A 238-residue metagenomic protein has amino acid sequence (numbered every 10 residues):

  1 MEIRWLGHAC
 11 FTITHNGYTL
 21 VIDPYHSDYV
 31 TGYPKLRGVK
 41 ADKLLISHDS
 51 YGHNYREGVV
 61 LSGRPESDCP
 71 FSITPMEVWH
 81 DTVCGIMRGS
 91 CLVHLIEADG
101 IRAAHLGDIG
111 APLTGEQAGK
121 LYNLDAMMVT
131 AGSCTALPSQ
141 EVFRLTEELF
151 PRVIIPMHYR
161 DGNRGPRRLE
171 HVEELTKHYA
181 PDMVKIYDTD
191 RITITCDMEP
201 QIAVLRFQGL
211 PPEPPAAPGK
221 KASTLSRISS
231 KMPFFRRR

Functional and structural regions predicted by a protein language model:
E2-W5, T19-D23, S72-V78, V93-L95 (+2 more regions): Active-site-proximal beta-strand elements of phosphoester/diester hydrolases
R4-L6, M87-R88, V153-R238: Binuclear metal-ion centers of metallo-dependent hydrolases, dominated by the metallo-beta-lactamase
C10-I46, S50-R64, T74-G89, I109-K120: Pre-active-site segment of Zn-dependent metallo-hydrolases
Y18, L149-V153: A short helix->loop->beta-strand "cap" motif at the edges of active sites that frequently abuts
D42, D125, R152: Conserved acidic residues
G52-G100, A180-E199: Metallo-beta-lactamase
V83-L149: Active-site-proximal loop/helix segments of hydrolase catalytic cores
